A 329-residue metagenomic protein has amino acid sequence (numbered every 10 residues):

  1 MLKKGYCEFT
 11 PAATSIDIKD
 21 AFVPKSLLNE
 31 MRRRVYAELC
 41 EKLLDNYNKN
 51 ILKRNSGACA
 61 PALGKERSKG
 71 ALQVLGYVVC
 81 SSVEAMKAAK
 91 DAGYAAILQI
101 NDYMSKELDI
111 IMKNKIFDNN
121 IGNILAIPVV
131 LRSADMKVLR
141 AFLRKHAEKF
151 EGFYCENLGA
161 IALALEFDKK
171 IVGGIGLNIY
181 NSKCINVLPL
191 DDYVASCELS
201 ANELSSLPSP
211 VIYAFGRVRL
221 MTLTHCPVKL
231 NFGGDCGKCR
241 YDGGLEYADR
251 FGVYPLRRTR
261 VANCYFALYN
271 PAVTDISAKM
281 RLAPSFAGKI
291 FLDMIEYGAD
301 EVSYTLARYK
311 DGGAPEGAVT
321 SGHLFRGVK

Functional and structural regions predicted by a protein language model:
M1-K329: Active-site pocket-lining/capping segments in soluble small-molecule metabolic enzymes
